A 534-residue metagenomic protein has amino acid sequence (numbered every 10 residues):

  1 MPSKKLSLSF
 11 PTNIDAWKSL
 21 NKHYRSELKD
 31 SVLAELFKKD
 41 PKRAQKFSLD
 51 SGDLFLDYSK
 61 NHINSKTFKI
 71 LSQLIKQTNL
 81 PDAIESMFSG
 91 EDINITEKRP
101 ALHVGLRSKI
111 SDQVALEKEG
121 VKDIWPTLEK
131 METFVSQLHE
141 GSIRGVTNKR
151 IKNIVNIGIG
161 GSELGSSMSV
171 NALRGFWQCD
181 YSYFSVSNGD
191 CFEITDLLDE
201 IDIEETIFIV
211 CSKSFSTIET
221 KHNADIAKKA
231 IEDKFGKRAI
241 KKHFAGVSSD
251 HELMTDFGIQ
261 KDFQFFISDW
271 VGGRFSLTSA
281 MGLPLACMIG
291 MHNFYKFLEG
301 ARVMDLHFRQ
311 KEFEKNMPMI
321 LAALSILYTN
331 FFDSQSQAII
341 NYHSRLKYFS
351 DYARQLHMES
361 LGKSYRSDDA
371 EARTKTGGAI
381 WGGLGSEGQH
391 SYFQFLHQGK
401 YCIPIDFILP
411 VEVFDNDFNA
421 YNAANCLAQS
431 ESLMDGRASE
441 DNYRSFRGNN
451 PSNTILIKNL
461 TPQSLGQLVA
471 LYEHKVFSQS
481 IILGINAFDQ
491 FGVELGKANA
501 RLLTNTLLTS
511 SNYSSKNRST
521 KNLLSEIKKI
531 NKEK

Functional and structural regions predicted by a protein language model:
S9-T147, Y421-L427, E431-D435, Q479 (+2 more regions): Extended, charge-enriched "interface" segments that sit outside catalytic cores
I14, Y24-E27, E35, F331 (+5 more regions): Metal- and O2-centered redox machinery and metal/ROS homeostasis
S59, K375-P462: Helicase-primase coupling helices
T133-G141, T147-K311, L502-N505: Glycine-rich phosphate-binding loops that contact phosphosugars or nucleotide phosphates
K152-G158, F208-S214, S336-H343, A379-I380 (+1 more regions): Short glycine-rich or small-residue beta-strand-to-loop segments that form or flank ligand, phosphate, metal/Fe-S
S169-R174, D199-I203, A224-A227, D262 (+4 more regions): Short, solvent-exposed amphipathic alpha-helical segments in soluble enzyme and RNA/protein-processing domains
A230-D417, L495-R501, L508-K534: Active-site phosphate/pyrophosphate-binding segments
I455, N459-S510, K516-E533: C-terminal helical/tail subdomains of lipid-metabolizing enzymes
